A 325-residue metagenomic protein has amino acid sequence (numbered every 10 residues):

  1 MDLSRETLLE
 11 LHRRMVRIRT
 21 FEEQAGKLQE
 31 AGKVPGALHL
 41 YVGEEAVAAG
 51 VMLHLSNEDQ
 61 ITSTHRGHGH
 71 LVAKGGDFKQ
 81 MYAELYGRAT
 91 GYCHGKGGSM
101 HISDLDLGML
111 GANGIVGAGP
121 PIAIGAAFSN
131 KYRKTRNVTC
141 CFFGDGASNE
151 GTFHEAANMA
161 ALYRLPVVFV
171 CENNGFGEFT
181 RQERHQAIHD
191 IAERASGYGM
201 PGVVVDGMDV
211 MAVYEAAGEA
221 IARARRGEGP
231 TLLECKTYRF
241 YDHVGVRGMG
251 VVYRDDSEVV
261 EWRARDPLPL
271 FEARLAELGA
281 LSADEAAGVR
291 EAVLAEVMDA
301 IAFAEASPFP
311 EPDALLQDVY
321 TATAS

Functional and structural regions predicted by a protein language model:
M1-P35, N57, L270, E277 (+2 more regions): Cofactor-/ligand-binding subdomain signature composed of acidic, glycine-rich, tryptophan-containing flexible loops
E23-K27, A31-Y163, R184-A187, A192 (+1 more regions): Cofactor-binding active-site loop characterized by glycine-rich and histidine/acidic residues
Y41, R290, F309: Conserved phosphate/pyrophosphate-binding and hydrolysis machinery centered on Walker-type P-loop NTPases, extending
H65, C235-T237, V319: A general secondary-structure junction signal
G108-A306: Glycine-rich ThDP/TPP pyrophosphate-binding loop and its adjacent helix/strand module within ThDP-dependent enzymes
A295-S325: Short, amphipathic C-terminal "tail helix"
